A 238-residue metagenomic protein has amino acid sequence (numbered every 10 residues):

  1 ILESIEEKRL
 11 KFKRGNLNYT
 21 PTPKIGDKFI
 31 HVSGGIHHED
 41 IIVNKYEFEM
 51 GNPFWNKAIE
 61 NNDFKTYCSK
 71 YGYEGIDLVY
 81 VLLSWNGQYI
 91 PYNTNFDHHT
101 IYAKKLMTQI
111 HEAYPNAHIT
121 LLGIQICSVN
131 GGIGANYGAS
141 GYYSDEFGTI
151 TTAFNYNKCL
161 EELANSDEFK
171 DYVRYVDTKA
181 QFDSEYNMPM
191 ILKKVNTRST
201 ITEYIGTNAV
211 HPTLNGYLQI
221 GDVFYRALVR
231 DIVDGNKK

Functional and structural regions predicted by a protein language model:
I1-F96, I101: Conserved SGNH/GDSL esterase-like catalytic core that processes O-acyl groups on lipids and polysaccharides
H31, D77-L82, H118-G123, R174-D177 (+1 more regions): Structural recognition of the beta-strand scaffold that forms the well-ordered cores of secreted hydrolase catalytic
S84, T108-P115, E161, N165 (+1 more regions): Sec-exported extracytoplasmic/periplasmic mature domains
Q88-F96, S128-Y137, S184-N187: Extracytoplasmic/secreted cell-surface and envelope-processing proteins
A103-M107, N157: Generic structural signal for well-ordered alpha-helices, preferentially at hydrophobic/aromatic core positions
C127-K179, L214-Q219: Substrate-gating cap/lid alpha-helix
V176-N208: Mobile gating loops/cap/lid regions near enzyme active sites that modulate substrate access
N196-K238: Histidine-centered active-site loop/cap adjacent to the catalytic His in serine esterases/O-acetyl transfer systems
